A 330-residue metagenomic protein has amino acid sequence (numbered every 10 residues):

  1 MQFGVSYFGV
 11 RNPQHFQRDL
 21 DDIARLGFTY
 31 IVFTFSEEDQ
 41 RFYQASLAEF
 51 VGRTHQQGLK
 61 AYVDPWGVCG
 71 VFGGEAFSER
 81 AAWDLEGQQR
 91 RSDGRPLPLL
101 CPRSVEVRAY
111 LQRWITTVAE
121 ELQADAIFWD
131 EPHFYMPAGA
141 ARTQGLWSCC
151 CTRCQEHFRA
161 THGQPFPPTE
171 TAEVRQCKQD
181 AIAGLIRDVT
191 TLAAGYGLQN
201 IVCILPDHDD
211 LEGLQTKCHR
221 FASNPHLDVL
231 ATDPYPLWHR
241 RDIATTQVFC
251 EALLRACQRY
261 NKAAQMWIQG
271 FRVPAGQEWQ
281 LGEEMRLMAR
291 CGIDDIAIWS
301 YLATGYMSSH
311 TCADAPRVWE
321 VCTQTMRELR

Functional and structural regions predicted by a protein language model:
M1-G9, Y62-W66, F128-P132, E173-Q215 (+2 more regions): Aromatic-lined carbohydrate-recognition surfaces of secreted/lumenal glycan-active proteins
G4-R11, V32-R41, D93-Q112, P168-A183 (+3 more regions): The substrate-binding groove and active-site-proximal loops of carbohydrate-active enzymes, especially glycoside
V10-Q40, E121-D125, S223-L230, L287-I296: Catalytic domains of carbohydrate-active enzymes, especially glycoside hydrolases
L47, V51, K60-L122, P168-A172 (+2 more regions): Active-site-adjacent "subsite" loops/lids of carbohydrate-active enzymes
G70-G94, D130-P165: Aromatic- and acidic-residue-enriched segments that line the glycan-binding/catalytic groove of carbohydrate-active
L99-F134, L185, L192, R220 (+2 more regions): An active-site-proximal structural segment forming one wall of the substrate-binding cleft that immediately precedes
F128, P137, V189-L192, Y196-D242 (+1 more regions): Substrate-binding cleft/loops of secretory-pathway carbohydrate-active enzymes
P234-Y235, H239, Q265-L329: Substrate-binding cleft of secreted/luminal carbohydrate-active enzymes
